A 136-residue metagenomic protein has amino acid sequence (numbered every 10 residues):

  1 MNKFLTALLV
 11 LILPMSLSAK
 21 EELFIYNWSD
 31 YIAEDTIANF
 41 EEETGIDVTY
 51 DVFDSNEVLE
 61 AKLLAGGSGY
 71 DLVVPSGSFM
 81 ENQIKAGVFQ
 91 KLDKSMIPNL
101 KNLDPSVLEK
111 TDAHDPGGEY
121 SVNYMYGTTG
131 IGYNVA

Functional and structural regions predicted by a protein language model:
M1-V10: Sec-dependent signal peptide recognition, specifically the positively charged N-region followed immediately by
V10-S18: Hydrophobic h-region of N-terminal signal peptides that target proteins for export in Gram-negative bacteria
M15, Y133-A136: Short, intrinsically disordered, charge-balanced linker/junction segments flanking boundaries in proteins
K20-N82: Early extracytoplasmic/lumenal segment of secretory-pathway proteins
I37, I84-G87, N134: Short, solvent-exposed loop/turn and secondary-structure capping segments
L64, G87-V88: Glycine-rich loop at the start of a catalytic domain that most often binds anionic cofactors/ligands
S68-L72, Q90-K94, N99-I131: A structural signal for short loop-to-beta-strand junctions that line the ligand-binding cleft of periplasmic/secreted
